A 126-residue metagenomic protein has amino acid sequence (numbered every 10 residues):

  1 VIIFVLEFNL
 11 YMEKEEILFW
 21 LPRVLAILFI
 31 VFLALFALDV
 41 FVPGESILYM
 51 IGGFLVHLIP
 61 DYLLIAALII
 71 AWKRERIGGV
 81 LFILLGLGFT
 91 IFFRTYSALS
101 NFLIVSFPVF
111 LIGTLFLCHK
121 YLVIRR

Functional and structural regions predicted by a protein language model:
V1-Y11: Short, Lys/Arg-enriched N-terminal segments with co-localized hydrophobic residues within the first ~10-30 amino acids
E15-L21, L25-F29, A37, V42-P43 (+1 more regions): Alpha-helical transmembrane segments and their immediate juxtamembrane flanks in integral membrane proteins
I30-A37, L84-R94: Aromatic-anchored segments of alpha-helical transmembrane domains
F41-I51: Membrane-interface helix termini and inter-helical loops of multi-pass transporters
S46-I47, R94-F102: Membrane-interface helix caps and helix-loop-helix hairpins in membrane proteins
G52-D61, L103-F107: Alpha-helical transmembrane segments of polytopic membrane proteins
Y62-L68, L85-T90: Hydrophobic, membrane-inserted alpha-helices
I69-V80: Membrane-helix interface "capping/anchor" motifs
